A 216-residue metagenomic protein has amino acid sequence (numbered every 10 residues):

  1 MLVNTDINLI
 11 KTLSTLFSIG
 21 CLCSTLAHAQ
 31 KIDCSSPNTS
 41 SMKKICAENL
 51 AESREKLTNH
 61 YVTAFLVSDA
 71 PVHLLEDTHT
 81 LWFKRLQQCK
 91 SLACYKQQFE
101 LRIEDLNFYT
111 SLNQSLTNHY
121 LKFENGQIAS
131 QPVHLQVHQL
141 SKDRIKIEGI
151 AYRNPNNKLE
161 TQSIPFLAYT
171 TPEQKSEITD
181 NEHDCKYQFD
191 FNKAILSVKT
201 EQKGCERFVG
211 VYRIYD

Functional and structural regions predicted by a protein language model:
L2-L16: Bacterial N-terminal signal peptides that target proteins for export
L22-L26: N-terminal signal peptide c-region/cleavage motif recognized by signal peptidases
A27-K31: Boundary at the C-terminal end of the N-terminal hydrophobic targeting segment
D33-S36, S41-L75: Amphipathic, heptad-repeat alpha-helical segments
K84-L86, A151-K193: Contiguous, well-ordered beta-strand patches that form the walls/edges of small beta-barrel/beta-sandwich domains
S111-H134, Y212-Y215: Tryptophan-anchored aromatic micro-motifs
A129-F166: N-terminal glycine/threonine-rich, aromatic-flanked beta-hairpin/loop signature
L159-E173, T200-D216: Edge beta-strand at a domain terminus
